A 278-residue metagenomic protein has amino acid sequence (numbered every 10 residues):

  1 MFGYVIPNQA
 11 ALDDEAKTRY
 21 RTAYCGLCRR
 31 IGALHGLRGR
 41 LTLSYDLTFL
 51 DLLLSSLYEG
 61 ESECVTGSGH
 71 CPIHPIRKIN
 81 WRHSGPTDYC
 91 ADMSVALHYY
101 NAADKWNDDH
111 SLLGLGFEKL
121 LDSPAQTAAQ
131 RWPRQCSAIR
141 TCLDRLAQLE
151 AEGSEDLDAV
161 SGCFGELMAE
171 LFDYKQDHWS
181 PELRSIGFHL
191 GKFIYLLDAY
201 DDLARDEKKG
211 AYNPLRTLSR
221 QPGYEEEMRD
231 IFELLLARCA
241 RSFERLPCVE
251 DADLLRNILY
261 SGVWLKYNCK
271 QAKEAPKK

Functional and structural regions predicted by a protein language model:
M1-S185, K192, L196-E233, R241-D251 (+2 more regions): Acidic catalytic motifs of isoprenoid enzymes
L254-Y260: Short, electropositive alpha-helical surface patch
